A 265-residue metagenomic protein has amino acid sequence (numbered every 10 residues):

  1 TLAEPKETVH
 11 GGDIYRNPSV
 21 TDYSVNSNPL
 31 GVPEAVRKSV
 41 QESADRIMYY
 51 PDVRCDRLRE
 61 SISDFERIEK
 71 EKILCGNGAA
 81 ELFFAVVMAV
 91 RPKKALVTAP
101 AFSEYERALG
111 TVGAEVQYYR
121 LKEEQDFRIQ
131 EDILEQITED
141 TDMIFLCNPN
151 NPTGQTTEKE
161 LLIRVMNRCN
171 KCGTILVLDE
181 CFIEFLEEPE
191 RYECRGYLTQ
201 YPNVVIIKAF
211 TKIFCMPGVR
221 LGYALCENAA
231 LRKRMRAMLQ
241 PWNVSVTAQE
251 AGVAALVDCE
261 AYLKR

Functional and structural regions predicted by a protein language model:
T1-Y49: N-terminal "arm"/small-domain region of PLP-dependent enzymes with the aminotransferase-like
N26-P29, A79-A80, F102, N148-P152 (+2 more regions): Short glycine-rich anion-binding loops that position phosphate/pyrophosphate groups of nucleotides and phosphorylated
G31-P33, N203-R265: PLP-dependent aminotransferase class I/II
M48, D56-A95: Phosphate-binding glycine-rich loop
I62, L109, C169: Short hydrophobic alpha-helical segments of the AMP-binding
A89-L146: PLP-dependent aminotransferase-like
R128-D140, P152-L176, E180-I213: Active-site pre-lysine segment of PLP-dependent enzymes
